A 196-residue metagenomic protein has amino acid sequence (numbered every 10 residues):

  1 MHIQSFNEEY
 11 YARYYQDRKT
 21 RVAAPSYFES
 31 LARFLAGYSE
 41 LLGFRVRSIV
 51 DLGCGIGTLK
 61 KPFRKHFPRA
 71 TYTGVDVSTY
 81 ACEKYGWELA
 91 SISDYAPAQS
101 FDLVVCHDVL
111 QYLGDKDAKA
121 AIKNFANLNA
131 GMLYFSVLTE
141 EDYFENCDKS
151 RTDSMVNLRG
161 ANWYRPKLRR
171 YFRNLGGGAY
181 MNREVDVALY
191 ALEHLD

Functional and structural regions predicted by a protein language model:
M1-P97, L113-A120, N124, L128-D196: Class I (Rossmann-like) S-adenosyl-L-methionine-dependent methyltransferase catalytic domain, capturing the SAM-binding
V105: A conserved beta-strand element that flanks and buttresses the S-adenosyl-L-methionine
D108-Y112: Short catalytic micro-motifs in class I SAM-dependent methyltransferases
